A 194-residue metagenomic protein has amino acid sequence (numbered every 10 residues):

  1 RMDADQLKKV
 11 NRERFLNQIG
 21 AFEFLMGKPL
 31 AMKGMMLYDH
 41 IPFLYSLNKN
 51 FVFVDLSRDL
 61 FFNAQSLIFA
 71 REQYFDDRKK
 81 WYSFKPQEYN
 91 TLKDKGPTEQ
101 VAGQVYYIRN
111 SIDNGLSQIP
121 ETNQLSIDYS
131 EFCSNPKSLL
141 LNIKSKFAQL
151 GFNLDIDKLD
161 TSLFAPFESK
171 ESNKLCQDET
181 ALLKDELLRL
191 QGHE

Functional and structural regions predicted by a protein language model:
R1-A31: PAPS-dependent sulfation machinery
L7-R14, K33-M36, Q100-I108, N135: Soluble or luminal CAZymes and related metallo-dependent hydrolases
N17-Q18, D39-F43: Short, hydrophobic/aromatic alpha-helical segments in well-folded domains
E23, Y45, L116-P120: N-terminal cationic-hydrophobic initiation segments that often serve targeting/anchoring roles
P29-K33, S126-D128: Short catalytic-loop micro-motif centered on adjacent basic/acidic residues
K33-M35, L44-F69: Conserved phosphate-donor/acceptor-positioning beta-strand/loop module used by diverse small-molecule
Y38-D39, F62, S134: Short alpha-helical
Q65-E194: PAPS-dependent sulfotransferases, especially Golgi type II membrane carbohydrate sulfotransferases
